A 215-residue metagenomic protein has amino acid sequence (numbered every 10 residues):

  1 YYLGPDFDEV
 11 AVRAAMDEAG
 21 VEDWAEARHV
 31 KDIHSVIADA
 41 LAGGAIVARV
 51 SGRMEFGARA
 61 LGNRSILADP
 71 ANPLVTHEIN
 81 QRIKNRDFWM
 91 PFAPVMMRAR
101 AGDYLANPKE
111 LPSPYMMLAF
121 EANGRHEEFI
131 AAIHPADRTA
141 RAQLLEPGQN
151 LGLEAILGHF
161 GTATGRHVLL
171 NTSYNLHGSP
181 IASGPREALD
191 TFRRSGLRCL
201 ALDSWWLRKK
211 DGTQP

Functional and structural regions predicted by a protein language model:
Y1-P215: Flexible beta->alpha loop and helix N-cap segments adjacent to enzyme active/binding sites
